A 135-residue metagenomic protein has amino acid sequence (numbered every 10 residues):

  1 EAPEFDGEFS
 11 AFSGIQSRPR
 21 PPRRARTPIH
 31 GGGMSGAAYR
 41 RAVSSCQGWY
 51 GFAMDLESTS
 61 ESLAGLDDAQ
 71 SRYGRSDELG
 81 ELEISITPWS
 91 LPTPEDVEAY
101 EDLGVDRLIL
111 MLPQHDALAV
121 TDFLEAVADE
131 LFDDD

Functional and structural regions predicted by a protein language model:
E1-D135: Active-site-adjacent structural elements that line small-molecule/cofactor binding pockets in enzymes
